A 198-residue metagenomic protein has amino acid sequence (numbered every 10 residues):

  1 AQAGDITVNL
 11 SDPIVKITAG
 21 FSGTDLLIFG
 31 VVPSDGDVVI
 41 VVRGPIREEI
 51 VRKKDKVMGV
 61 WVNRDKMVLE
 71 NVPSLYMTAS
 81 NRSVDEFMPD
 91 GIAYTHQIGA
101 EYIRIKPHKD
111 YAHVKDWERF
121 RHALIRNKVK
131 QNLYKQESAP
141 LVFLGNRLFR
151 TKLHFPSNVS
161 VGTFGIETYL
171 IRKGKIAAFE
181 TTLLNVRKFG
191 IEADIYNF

Functional and structural regions predicted by a protein language model:
A3-F21: N-terminal edge beta-strand
L27-P33, K152-H154: Short edge beta-strand/loop segments characteristic of extracellular beta-sandwich folds
V31, V41, P45-V68: Membrane-embedded segments
I46-E49, D85-F87, I171-F179: Short acidic/polar inter-strand loop motif in beta-rich domains
K56, V62-S160: Membrane-proximal low-complexity regions enriched in glycine and acidic/polar residues
N158-G190: Extended, hydrophilic extramembrane loops/domains of integral membrane proteins
G190-F198: Juxtamembrane/start-of-transmembrane alpha-helix segments at the extracytoplasmic/lumenal side of membrane anchors
